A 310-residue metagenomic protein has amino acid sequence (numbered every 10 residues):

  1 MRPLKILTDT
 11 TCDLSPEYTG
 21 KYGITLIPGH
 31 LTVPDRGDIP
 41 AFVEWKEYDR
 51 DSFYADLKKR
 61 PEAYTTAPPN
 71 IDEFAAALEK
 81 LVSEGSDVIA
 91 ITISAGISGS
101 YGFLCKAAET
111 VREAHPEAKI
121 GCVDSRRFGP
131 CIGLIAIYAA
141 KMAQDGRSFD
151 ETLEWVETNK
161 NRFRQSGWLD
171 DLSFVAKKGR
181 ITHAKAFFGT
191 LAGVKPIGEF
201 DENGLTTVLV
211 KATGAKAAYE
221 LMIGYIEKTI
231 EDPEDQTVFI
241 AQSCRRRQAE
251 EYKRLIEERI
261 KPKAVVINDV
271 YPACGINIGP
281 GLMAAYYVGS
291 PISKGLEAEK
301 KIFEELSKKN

Functional and structural regions predicted by a protein language model:
R2-P3, T11-T19, I24-T25, H30-G37 (+6 more regions): Mixed-charge interfacial surface used for oligomerization/domain docking and macromolecular partner engagement
D38-S100, E109-E113: Class I S-adenosyl-L-methionine
